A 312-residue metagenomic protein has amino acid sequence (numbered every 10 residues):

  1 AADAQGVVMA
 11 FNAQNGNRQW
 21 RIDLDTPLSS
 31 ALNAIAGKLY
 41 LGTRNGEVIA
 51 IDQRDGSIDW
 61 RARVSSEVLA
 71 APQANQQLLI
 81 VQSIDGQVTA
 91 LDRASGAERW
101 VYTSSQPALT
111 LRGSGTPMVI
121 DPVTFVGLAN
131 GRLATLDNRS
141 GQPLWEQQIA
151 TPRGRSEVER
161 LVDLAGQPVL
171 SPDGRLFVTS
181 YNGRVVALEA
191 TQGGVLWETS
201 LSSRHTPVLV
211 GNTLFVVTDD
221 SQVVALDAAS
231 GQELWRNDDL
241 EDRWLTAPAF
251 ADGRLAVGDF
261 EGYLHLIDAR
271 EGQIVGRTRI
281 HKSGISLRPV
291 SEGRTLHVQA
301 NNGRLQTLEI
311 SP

Functional and structural regions predicted by a protein language model:
D3, T43, S83-I84, L128-A129 (+4 more regions): Structural signature of WD-repeat beta-propellers
N12-N15, D52-D55, D92-G96, N138-G141 (+4 more regions): Short loop/turn segments that connect beta-strands within beta-propeller blades
N17, D25, G37-K38, G46-E47 (+8 more regions): Tandem repeat domain/solenoid detector
Q19-I35, I58-N75, E98-I120, E146-P172 (+3 more regions): Extracytoplasmic beta-rich repeat domains
T213-A225, Q232-L266: Loop/turn-rich, solvent-exposed surfaces of beta-rich toroidal or solenoidal domains
I274, I280-P312: Blade-level signature of beta-propeller repeat domains, shared across WD40, Kelch, NHL, RCC1 and BNR/Asp-box propellers
